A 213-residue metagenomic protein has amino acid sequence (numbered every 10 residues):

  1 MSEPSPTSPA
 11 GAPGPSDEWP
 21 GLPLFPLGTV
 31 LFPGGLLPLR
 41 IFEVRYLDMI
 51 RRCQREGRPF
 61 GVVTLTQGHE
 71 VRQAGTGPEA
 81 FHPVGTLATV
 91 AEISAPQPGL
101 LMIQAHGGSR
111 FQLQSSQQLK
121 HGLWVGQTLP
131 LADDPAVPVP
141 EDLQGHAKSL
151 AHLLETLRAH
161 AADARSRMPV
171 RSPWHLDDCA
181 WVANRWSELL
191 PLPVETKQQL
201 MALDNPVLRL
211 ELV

Functional and structural regions predicted by a protein language model:
S2-V213: N-terminal low-complexity, acidic/polar interaction/targeting segments
